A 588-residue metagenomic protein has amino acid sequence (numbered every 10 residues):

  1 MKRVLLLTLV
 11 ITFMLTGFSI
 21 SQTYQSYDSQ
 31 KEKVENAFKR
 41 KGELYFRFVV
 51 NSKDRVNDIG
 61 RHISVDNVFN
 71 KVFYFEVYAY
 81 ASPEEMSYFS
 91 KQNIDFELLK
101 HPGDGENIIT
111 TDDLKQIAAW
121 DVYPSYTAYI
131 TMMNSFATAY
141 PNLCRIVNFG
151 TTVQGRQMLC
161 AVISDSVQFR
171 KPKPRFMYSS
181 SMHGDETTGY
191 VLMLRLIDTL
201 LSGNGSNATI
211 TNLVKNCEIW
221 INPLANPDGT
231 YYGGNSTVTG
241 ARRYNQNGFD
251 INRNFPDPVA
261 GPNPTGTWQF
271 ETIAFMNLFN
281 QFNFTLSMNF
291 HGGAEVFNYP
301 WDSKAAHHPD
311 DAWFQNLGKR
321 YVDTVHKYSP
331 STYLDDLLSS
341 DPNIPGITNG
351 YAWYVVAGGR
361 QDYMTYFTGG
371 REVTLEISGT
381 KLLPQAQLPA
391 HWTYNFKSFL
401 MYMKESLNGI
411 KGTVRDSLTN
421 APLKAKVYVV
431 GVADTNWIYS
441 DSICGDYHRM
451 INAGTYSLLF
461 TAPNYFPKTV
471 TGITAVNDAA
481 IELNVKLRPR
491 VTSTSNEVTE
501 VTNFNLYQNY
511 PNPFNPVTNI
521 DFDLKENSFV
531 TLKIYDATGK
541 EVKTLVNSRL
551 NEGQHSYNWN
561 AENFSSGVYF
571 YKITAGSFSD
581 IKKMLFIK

Functional and structural regions predicted by a protein language model:
R170-K319, D323, K327, S331 (+2 more regions): Active-site/substrate-binding loop(s) of hydrolase catalytic cores
S287, G292-P309, N343-K404: Active-site-adjacent mobile loop/cap segments within catalytic or ligand-binding domains
I410-S417, G445, V485: A short, amphipathic beta-strand motif
A421-L423, V429-A453: Short, acidic Ser/Thr/Gly-rich low-complexity loop/linker segments typical of extracellular and cell-surface proteins
G445, A453-N464, V530: A short, solvent-exposed beta-strand micro-motif common in secreted/extracellular proteins
P463-P489: Structured interaction patches on ligand/partner-binding surfaces of diverse proteins
N496-Y510, F514-I534, T544, S556-A561 (+1 more regions): Glycine-centered coil/turn sites that cap beta-strands in beta-rich domains
V546-S577, I581: Short, surface-exposed loop/turn motifs with a glycine/proline- and acidic-biased composition
